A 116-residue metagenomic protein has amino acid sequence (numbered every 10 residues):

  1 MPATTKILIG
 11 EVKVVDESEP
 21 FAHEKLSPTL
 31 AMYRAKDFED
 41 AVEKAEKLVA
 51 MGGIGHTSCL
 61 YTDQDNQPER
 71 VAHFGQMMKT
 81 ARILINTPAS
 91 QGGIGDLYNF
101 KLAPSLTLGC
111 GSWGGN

Functional and structural regions predicted by a protein language model:
M1-G55: NAD(P)-dependent aldehyde/semialdehyde dehydrogenase
M1-P2, I7, G53-G55, Y61-N116: C-terminal segments
R34, L60-Y61: Active-site-adjacent beta-strand anchor residues
